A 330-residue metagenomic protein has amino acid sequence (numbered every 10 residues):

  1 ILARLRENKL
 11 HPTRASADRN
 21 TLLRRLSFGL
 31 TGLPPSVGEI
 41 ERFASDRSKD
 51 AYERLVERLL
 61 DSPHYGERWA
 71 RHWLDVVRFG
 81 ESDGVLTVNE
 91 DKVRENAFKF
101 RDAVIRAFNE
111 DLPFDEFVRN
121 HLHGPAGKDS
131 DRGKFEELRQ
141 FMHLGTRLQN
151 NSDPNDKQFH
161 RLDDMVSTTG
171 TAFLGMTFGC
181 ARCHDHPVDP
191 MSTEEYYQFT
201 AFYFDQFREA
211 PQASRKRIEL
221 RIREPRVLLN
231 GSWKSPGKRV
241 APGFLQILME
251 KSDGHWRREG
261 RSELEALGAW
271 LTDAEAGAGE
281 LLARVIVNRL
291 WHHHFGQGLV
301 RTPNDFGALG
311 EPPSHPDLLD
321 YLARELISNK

Functional and structural regions predicted by a protein language model:
L2-R25, G29-H64, G80-S130, F159 (+2 more regions): Primarily short, surface-exposed interaction patches in extracytoplasmic proteins
W69-A70: Acidic/histidine metal-binding catalytic segments
V88, A126-R217: Sequence context surrounding c-type heme c attachment/ligation sites in exported
